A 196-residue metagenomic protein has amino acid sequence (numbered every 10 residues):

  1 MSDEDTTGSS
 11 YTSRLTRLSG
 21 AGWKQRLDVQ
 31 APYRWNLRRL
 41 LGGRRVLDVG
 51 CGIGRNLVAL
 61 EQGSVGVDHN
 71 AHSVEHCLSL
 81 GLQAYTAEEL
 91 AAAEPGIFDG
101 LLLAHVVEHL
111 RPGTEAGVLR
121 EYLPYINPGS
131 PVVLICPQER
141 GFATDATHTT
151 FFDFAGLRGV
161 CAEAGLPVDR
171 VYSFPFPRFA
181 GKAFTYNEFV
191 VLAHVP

Functional and structural regions predicted by a protein language model:
M1-L102, A116-L119, F154, Y172 (+1 more regions): Conserved N-terminal segment of class I S-adenosyl-L-methionine
H105-H109: Short catalytic micro-motifs in class I SAM-dependent methyltransferases
A116-P128: A short glycine-rich, Lys/Arg-flanked "PGG" loop and its adjoining helix->strand segment in the class I
G129-P137: Conserved beta-strand signature within the Rossmann-like core of class I S-adenosyl-L-methionine
P137-F142, F176: Short "lid" loop at the C-terminus of a central beta-strand within the Rossmann-like core of SAM-dependent
G141-G156: Acceptor-substrate binding/catalytic loop of class I
L166-P177: Conserved S-adenosyl-L-methionine
P177-P196: Core SAM-dependent methyltransferase catalytic element
